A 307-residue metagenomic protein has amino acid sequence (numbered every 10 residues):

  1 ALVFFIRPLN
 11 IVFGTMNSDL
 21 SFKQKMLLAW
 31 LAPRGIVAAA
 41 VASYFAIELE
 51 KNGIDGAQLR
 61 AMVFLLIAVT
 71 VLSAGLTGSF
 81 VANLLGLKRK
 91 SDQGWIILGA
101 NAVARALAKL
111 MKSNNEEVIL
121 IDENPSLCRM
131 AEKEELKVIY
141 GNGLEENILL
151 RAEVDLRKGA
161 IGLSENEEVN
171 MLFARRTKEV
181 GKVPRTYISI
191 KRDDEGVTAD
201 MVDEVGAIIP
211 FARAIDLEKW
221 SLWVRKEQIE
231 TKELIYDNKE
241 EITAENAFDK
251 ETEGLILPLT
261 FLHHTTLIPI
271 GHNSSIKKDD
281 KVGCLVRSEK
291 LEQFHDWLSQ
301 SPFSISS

Functional and structural regions predicted by a protein language model:
A1-F4, L28-G35, I67-A68: Transmembrane helix-bundle signature of multi-pass membrane transporters/permeases
A1-G14: Transmembrane helical segments that form the transport core of multi-pass membrane transport proteins
L9, M16-K23, L27, A38 (+1 more regions): Cytosolic regulatory regions of ion transport systems
